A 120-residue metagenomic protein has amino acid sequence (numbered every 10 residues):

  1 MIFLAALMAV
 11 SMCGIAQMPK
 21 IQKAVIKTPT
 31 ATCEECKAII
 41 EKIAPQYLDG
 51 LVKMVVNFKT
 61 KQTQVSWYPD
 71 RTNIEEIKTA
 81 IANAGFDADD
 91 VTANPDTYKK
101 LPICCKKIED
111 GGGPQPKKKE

Functional and structural regions predicted by a protein language model:
M1-I21: Bacterial Sec-dependent N-terminal signal peptides
V10, K27-T30, Y98-K99: Processing junctions and N-termini across compartments
M12-G14, T32-K37, I103-K106: Sequence contexts marking disulfide-bonded cysteines in secreted/extracellular proteins
G14-A24, A31, V65-T79: Conserved N-terminal glycine/acidic-rich loop preference
I21, D49-L51, F58-T60: Extracytoplasmic
A24-K53: N-terminal targeting signals for Sec/Tat export/insertion, comprising classic cleavable signal peptides
N57-K100: Mid-chain, structured segments of secreted extracytoplasmic proteins
Y98-E120: Short, low-order "capping/linker" segments at domain edges
